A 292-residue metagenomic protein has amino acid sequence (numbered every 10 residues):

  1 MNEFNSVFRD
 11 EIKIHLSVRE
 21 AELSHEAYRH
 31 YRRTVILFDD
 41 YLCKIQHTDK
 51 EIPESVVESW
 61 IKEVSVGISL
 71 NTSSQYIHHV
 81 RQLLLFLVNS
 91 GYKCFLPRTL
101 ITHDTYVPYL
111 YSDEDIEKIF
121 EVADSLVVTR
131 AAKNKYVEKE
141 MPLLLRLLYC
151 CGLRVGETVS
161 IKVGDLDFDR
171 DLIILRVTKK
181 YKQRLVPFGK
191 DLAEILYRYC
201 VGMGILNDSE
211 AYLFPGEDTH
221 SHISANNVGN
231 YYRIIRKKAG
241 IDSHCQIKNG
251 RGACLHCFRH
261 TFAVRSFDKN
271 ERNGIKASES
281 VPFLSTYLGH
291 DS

Functional and structural regions predicted by a protein language model:
M1-S292: Conserved catalytic core of the tyrosine transesterase superfamily
